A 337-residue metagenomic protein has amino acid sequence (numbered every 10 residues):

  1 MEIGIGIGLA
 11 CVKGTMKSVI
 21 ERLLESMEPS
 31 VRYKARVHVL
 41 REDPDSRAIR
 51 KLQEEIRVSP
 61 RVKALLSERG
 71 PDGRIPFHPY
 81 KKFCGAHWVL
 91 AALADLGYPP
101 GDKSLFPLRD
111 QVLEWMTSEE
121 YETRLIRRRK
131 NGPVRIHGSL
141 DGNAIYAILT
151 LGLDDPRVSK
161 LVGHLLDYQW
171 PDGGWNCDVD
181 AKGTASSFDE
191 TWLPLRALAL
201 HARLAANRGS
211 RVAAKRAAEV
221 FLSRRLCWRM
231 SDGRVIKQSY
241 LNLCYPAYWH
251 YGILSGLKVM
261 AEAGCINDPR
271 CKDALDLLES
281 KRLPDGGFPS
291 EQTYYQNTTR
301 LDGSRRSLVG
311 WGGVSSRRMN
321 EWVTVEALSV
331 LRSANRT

Functional and structural regions predicted by a protein language model:
E2-T337: Preference for long, amphipathic alpha-helical scaffolds in soluble/luminal domains and all-alpha bundles
